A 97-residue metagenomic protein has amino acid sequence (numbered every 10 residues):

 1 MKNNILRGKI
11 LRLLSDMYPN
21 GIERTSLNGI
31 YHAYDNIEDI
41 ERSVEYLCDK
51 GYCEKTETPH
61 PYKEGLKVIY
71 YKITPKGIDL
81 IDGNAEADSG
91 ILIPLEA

Functional and structural regions predicted by a protein language model:
M1-M17: Short alpha-helical segments that sit at the start of domains
K2, A33-K50, E54-K55, L66-V68: Short amphipathic alpha-helical interaction segments
N20-Y31: Short acidic, hydrophobic short linear motifs in intrinsically disordered regions
R24-S26, E41-R42, I91, L95-A97: A composition-biased, non-transmembrane "mature-region" signal
T58-P59: Solvent-exposed edge beta-strands and adjacent loop segments that serve as assembly or binding interfaces
Y62-E64: Short amphipathic alpha-helical segments that predominantly mediate membrane engagement
K67-A97: Short, amphipathic alpha-helical interaction segments positioned at domain boundaries
